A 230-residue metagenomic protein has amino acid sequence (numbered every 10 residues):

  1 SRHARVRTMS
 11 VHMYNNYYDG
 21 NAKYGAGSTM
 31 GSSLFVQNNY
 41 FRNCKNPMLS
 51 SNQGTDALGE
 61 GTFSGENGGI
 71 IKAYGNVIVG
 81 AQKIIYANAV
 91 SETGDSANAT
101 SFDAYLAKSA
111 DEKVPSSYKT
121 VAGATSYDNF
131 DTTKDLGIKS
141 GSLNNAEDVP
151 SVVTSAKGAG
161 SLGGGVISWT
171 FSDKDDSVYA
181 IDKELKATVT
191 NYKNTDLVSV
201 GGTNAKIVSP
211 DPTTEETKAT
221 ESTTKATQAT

Functional and structural regions predicted by a protein language model:
S1-H12, D175, A180, T230: Proteins with a high burden of low-complexity, intrinsically disordered sequence enriched in S/T/G/P/A and R, requiring
S1-H3, S10-A22, S33-K45, I70-G80: Right-handed parallel beta-helix
T8, S28-M30, N52: Active-site proximal loops enriched in glycine and acidic residues that flank catalytic Cys/His/Asp and coordinate
D19-G25, A57-G59: Short helix/strand-bridging catalytic loops that position acidic/His residues to coordinate divalent metals and engage
F41-P212: Long, contiguous C-terminal flanking segments immediately downstream of a protein's structured core
V208-T230: Ser/Thr/Gly/Pro-rich low-complexity, disordered linker/stalk segments of secreted and cell-surface proteins
